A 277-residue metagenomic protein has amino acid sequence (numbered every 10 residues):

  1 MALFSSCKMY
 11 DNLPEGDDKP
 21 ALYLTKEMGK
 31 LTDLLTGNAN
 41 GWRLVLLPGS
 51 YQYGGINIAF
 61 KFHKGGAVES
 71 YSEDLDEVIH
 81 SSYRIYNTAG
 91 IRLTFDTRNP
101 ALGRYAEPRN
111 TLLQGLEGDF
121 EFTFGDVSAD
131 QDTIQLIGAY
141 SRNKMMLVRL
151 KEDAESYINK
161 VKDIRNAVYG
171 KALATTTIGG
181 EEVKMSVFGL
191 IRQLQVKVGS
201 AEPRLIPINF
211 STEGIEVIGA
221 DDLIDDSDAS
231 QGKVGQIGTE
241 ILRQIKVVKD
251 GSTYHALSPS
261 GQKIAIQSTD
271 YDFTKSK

Functional and structural regions predicted by a protein language model:
L3-S6: C-terminal motif of bacterial Sec signal peptides marking the signal peptidase cleavage site
K8-R92, S156-K171: Acidic/polar, low-complexity intrinsically disordered N-terminal segments immediately downstream of a Sec signal
D11, E15-D18, D33, G54 (+11 more regions): Acidic-enriched, low-complexity/disordered segments with a strong bias for Aspartate over Glutamate
K30-L34, N57-F62, E121-V127, K184-M185 (+1 more regions): Short linear motifs in intrinsically disordered
K61, A67-T123, P203-G261: N-terminal accessory/assembly segment that mediates macromolecular interactions
A67-R192: Long, acidic/polar, low-complexity amphipathic helices and coiled-coil-like
L150-K277: Preference for solvent-exposed, low-hydrophobicity sequence contexts
